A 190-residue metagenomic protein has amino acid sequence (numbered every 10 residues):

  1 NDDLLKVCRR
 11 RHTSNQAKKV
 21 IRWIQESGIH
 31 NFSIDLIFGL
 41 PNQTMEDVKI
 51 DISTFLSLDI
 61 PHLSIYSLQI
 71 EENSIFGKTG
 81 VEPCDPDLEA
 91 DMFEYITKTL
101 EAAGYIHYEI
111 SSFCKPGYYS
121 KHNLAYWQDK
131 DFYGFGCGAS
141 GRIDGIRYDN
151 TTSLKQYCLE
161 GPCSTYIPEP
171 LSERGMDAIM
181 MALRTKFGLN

Functional and structural regions predicted by a protein language model:
N1-N190: C-terminal scaffold of the Radical SAM
